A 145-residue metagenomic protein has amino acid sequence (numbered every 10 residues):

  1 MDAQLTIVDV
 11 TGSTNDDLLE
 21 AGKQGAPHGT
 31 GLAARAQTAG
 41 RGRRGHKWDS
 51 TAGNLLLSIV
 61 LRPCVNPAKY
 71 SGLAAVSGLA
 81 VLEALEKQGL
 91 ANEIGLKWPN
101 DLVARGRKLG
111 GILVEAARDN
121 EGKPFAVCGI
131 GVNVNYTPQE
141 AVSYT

Functional and structural regions predicted by a protein language model:
M1-A91, G110, A117: N-terminal lobe of the biotin/lipoate ligase/transferase fold
A34-R35, W98-P99, I130: A secondary-structure boundary/capping signal
G40, D101, G131: Active-site glycine-centered loops adjacent to acidic/histidine catalytic or metal-binding residues that shape
A91-K97: A short coil-to-beta-strand element that immediately follows conserved catalytic motifs
W98, V103-A104, L113: Glycine- and Gly-Pro-enriched alpha-helical subdomains that act as flexible, kink-prone "lid/hinge" or packing modules
R118-K123: Short loop/turn elements at sensory-signaling interfaces that couple input to output
A126-E140: Active-site beta-strand/loop microenvironment that shapes enzyme catalytic pockets
Y144-T145: Conserved small/polar residues in nucleotide/adenosyl-binding loops
